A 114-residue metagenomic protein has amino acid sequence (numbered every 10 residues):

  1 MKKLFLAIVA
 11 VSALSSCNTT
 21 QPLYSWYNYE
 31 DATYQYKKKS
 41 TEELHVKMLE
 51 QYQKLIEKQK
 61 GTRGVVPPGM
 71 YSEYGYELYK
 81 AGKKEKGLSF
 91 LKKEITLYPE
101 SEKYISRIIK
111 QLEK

Functional and structural regions predicted by a protein language model:
V11-Y34: Bacterial Sec signal peptide processing site at the extreme N-terminus
Q21, L55-V65: Flexible helix-coil transition and linker loops at the boundaries of alpha-helical arrays
S40-Q53: Helix-turn-helix repeat elements of alpha-solenoid scaffolds
M48, V66-P67: Residues that mark the junctions of alpha-helical repeat units in TPR/alpha-solenoid scaffolds
E73-Y74: Structural register within alpha-helical repeat arrays
